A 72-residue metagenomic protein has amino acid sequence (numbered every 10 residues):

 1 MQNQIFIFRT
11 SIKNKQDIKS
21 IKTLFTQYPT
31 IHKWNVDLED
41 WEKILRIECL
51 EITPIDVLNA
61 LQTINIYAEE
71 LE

Functional and structural regions predicted by a protein language model:
M1-I12: Short glycine-/aliphatic-rich beta-strand segments at the starts of folded cytosolic domains
T10-I12, R46-E51: Short beta-strand-to-loop capping motifs
S11-Y28: Short amphipathic alpha-helix segments
Q16, H32-K33, T53: Secondary-structure boundary/capping signal
F25, I31-D37: Short acidic amphipathic segments
E39-I44: Surface-exposed aromatic
E48-E72: C-terminal structural segments of small proteins and small subunits
